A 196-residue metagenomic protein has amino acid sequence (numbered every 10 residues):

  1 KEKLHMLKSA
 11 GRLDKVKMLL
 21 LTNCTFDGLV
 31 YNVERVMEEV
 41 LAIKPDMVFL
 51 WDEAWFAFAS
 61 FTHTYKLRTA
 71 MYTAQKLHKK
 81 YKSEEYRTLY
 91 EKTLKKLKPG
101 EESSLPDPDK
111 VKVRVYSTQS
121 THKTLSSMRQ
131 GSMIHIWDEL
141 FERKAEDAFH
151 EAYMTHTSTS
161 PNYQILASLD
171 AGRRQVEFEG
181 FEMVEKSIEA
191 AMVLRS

Functional and structural regions predicted by a protein language model:
K1-R195: Conserved PLP-enzyme active-site core in the AAT-like
